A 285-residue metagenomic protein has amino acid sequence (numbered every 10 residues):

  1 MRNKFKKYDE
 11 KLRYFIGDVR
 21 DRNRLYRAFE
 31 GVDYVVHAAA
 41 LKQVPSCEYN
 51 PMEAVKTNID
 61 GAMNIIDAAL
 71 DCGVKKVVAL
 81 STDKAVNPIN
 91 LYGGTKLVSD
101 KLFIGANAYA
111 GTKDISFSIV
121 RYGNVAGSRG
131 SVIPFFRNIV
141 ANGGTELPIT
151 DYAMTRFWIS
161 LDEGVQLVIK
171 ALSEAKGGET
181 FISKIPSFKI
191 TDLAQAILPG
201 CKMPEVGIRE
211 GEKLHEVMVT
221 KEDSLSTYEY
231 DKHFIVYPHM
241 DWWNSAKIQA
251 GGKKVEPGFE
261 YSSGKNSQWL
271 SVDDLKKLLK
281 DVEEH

Functional and structural regions predicted by a protein language model:
M1-D9: Glycine-rich phosphate-binding loop and adjoining beta1-alpha1-beta2 segment of Rossmann-like nucleotide-binding folds
D9-Y34: Conserved Rossmann-fold cofactor-binding substructure of NAD(P)-dependent oxidoreductases
Y14, A54, F117-V120: Hydrophobic/aromatic anchor residues within beta-strands of the central parallel beta-sheet of Rossmann-like
R20, A85, V125-G127: Conserved sequence/active-site signature of Rossmann-fold short-chain dehydrogenase/reductase
H37, L41-K101, G105: Conserved Rossmann-fold NAD(P)-dependent oxidoreductase catalytic core, especially the SDR/UDP-sugar
D71, K101, G105-H285: Strand-loop microenvironment adjacent to phosphate/nucleotide-handling motifs in alpha/beta enzyme folds
